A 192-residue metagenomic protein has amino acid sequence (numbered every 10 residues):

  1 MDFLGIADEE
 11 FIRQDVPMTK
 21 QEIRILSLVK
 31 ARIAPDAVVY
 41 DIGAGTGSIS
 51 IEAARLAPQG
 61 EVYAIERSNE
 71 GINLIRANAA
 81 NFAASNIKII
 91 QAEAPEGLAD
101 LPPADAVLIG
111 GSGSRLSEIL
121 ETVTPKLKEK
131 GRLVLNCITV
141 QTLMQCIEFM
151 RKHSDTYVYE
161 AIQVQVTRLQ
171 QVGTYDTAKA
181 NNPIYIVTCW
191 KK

Functional and structural regions predicted by a protein language model:
M1-Y40, N73-A77, N81-F82: Class I SAM-dependent transferase core
G43: Conserved S-adenosyl-L-methionine
T46-P58: Conserved SAM-binding loop of SAM-dependent methyltransferases across substrates and taxa, primarily the Class I
Q59-Y63: Short beta-strand element of Class I
I65-L101: S-adenosyl-L-methionine
P103-G111: Short SAM/SAH-binding signature in class I
S114-T122: A short, conserved alpha-helix within the catalytic core of class I
V123-N181, Y185: C-terminal substrate-binding/active-site "lid" region of AdoMet-derived donor-dependent transferases
